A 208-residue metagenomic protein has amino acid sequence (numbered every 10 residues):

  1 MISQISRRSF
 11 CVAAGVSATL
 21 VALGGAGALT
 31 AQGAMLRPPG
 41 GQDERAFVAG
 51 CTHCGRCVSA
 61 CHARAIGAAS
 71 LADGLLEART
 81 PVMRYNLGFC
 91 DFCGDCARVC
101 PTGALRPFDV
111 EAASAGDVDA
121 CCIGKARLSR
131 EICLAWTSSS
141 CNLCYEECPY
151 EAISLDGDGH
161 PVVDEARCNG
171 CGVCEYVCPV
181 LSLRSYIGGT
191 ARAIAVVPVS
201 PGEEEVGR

Functional and structural regions predicted by a protein language model:
M1-R208: Non-ligating segments of multi-cofactor redox enzymes
